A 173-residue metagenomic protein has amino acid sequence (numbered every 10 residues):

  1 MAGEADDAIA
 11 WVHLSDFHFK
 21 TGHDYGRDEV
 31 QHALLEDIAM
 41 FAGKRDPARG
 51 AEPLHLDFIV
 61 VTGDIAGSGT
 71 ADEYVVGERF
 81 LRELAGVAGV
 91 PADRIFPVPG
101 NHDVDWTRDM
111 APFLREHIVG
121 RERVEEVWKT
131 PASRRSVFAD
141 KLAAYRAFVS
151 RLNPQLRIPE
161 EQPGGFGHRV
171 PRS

Functional and structural regions predicted by a protein language model:
M1-V76, F80, A88-I95, D105-D109: N-terminal active-site segment of His-dependent metallophosphoesterases
E78-S173: Extended active-site neighborhood of metal-dependent phosphoesterases/phosphodiesterases
